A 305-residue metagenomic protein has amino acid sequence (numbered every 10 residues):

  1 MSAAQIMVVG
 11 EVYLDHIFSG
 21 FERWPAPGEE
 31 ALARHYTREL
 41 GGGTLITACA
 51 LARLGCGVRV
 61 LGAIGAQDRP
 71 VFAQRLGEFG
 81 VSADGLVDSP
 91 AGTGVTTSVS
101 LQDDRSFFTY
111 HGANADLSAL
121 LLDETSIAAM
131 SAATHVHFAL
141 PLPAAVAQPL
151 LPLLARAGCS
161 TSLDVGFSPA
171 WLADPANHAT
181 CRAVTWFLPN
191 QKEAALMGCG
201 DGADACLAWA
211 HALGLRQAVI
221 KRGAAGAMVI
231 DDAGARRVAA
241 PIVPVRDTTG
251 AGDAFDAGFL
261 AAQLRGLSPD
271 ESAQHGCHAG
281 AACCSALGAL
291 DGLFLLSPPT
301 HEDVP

Functional and structural regions predicted by a protein language model:
M1-I6, L32, A203-P305: Conserved phosphate-binding/catalytic region of the ribokinase-like
M1-L61, P70-Q74, V245: Glycine-rich phosphate/adenosyl-contacting loop at the front of the ribokinase-like
S2-Y13, Q74-D88, V99-W186, Q191-R236: Ribokinase/PfkB-type carbohydrate-kinase core domain
L51, N190, G252: Short, conserved phosphate/pyrophosphate- and ester-handling motifs at nucleotide-, phospho-/glycolipid
A52, A155, L264: Gly/Ala-rich phosphate-binding loop of Rossmann-like dinucleotide-binding domains, activating on the conserved
I64-A66: Residues in the short beta-alpha loop(s) of Rossmann-like NAD(P)-binding domains
T93-T96: Short alpha-helix plus adjacent loop in nuclease-associated cores
